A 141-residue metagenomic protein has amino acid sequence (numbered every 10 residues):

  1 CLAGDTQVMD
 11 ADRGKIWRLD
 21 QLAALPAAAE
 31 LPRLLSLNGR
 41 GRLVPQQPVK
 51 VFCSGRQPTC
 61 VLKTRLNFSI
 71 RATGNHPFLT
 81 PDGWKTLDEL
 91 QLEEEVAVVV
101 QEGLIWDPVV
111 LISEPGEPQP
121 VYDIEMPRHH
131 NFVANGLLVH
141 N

Functional and structural regions predicted by a protein language model:
C1-N141: HINT superfamily self-processing domains
